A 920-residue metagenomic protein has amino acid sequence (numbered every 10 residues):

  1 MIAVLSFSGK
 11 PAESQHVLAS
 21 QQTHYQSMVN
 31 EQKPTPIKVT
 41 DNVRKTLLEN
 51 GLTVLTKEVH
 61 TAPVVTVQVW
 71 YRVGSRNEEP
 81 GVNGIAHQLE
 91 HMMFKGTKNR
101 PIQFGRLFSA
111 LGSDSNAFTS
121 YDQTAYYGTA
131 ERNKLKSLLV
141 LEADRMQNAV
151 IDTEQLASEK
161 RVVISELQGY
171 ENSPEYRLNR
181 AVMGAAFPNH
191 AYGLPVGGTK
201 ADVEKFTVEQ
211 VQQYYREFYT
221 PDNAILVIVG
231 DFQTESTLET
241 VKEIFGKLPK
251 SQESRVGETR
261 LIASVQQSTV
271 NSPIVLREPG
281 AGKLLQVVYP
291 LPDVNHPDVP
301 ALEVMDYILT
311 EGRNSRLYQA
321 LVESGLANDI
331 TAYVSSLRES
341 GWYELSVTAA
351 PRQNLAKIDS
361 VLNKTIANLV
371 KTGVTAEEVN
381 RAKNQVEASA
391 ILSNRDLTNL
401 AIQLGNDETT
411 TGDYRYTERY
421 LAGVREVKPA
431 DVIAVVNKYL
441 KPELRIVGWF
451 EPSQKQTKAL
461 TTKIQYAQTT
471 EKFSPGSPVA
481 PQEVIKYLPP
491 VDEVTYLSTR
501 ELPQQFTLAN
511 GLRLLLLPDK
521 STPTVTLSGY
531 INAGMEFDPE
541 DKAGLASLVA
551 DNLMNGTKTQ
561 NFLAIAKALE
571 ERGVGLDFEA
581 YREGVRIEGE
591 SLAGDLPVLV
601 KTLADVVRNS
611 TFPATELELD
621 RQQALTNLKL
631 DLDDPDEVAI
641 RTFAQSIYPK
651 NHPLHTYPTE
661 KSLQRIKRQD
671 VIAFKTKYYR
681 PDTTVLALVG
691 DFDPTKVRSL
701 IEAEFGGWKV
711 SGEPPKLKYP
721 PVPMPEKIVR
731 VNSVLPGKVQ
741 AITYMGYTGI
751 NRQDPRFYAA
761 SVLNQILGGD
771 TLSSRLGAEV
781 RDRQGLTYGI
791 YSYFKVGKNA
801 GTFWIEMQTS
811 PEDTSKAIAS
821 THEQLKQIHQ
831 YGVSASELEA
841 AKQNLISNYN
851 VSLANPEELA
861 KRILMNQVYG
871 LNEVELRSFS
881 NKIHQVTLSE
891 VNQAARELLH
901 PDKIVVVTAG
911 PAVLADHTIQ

Functional and structural regions predicted by a protein language model:
M1-S6: Bacterial N-terminal signal peptides
F7-L55, Q233-R277, Q319, E418-I531 (+3 more regions): Proteolytic maturation boundary segments
M28-R44, L141, E166, A185-A224 (+13 more regions): Histidine-acidic residue clusters that define the catalytic metal-binding segment of zinc metallopeptidase domains
V39, L47-E49, H60-P63, T119 (+11 more regions): Extracellular/periplasmic catalytic domains that process cell-envelope and extracellular macromolecules
A62-S75, G84-Q88, I102-R145, R177-A201 (+14 more regions): M16 family metallopeptidases and their MPP-like homologs
K160, Q212-E243, L444-R445, I672-E704 (+1 more regions): Non-catalytic, conformational "gating/processing" segments within enzyme and secreted inhibitor domains
I164-Y170, V265-R277, A382-S393, S591-L592 (+3 more regions): Short, conserved secondary-structure transition motifs
